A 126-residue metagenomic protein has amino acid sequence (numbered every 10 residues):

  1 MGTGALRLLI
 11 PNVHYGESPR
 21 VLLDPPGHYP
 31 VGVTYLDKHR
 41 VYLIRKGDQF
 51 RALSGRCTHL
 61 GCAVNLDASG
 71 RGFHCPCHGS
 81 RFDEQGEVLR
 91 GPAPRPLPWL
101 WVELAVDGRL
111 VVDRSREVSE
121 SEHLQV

Functional and structural regions predicted by a protein language model:
M1-G70, P96-V126: N-terminal pre-ligand scaffold of iron-sulfur
A63-C77, R81-D83: Membrane-embedded segments
R81, V88-R95, V106: Exported/periplasmic cell-wall-interacting domains
Q85-G86, E122: Short glycine-/acidic-enriched loop or helix-start segments at secondary-structure transitions that form or flank
